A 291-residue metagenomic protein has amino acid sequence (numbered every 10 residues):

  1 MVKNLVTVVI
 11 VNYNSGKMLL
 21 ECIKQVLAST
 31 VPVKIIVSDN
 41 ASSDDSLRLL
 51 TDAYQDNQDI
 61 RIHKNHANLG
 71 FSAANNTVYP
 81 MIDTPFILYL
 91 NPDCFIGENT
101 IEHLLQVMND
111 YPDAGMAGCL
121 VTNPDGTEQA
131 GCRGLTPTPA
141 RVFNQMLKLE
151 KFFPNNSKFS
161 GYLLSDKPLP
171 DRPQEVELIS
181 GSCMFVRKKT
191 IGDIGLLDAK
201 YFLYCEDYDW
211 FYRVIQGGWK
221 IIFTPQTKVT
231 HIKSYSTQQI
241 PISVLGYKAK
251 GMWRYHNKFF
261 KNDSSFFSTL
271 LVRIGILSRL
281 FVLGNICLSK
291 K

Functional and structural regions predicted by a protein language model:
K24-V33: Short, acidic, metal-binding catalytic loop of nucleotide-sugar glycosyltransferases
Q25, D39-L49, A67: A conserved acidic beta->alpha catalytic loop
K64-I82, H103: Glycine-rich, basic loop-to-helix element that forms the pyrophosphate-binding segment of sugar-nucleotide handling
I87: Short aromatic/hydrophobic "clamp" motif used to bind/position activated sugar donors
F95-G131: Conserved donor NDP-sugar-binding/catalytic core segment of glycosyltransferases
T136-V176: Short, flexible, basic/aromatic active-site loop/helix in glycosyltransferases
P168-L196, K200-K228: A short, conserved alpha-helix in the catalytic core of glycosyltransferases
Y212-K290: Active-site-adjacent helix/loop segment of glycosyltransferases that harbors family-specific signature motifs
